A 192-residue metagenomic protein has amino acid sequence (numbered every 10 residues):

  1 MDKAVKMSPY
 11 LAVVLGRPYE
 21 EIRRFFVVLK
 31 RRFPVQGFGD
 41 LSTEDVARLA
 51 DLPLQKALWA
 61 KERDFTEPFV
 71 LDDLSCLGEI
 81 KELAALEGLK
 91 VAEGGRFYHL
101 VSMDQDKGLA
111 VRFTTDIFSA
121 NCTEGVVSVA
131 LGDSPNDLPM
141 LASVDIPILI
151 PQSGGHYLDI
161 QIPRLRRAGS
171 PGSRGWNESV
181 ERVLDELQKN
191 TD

Functional and structural regions predicted by a protein language model:
M1-G39: Active-site phosphate-binding/coordination module
V5-L15, V70-G78, G88, D185-E186: Short N-terminal helix-initiation segments at or just after the protein's N-terminus
V5-S8, K61-F65, G94, I160-I162: Short glycine-enriched loop/turn motifs at secondary-structure junctions
L15-I22, G39, D73, D104 (+1 more regions): Generic structural signal for well-ordered, non-membrane alpha-helical segments in soluble metabolic enzymes
Y19, R32, S75-L77, S153-G154 (+1 more regions): Short, structured coil/loop segments at alpha-helix boundaries
F25, L29-V129, P135: Conserved acidic, metal-coordinating active-site core of Asp-based, Mg2+-dependent phosphoryl-transfer enzymes
A85, F97-D192: Mg2+-dependent phosphoryl-transfer enzymes with acidic/Ser/Thr/Gly-rich catalytic loops
